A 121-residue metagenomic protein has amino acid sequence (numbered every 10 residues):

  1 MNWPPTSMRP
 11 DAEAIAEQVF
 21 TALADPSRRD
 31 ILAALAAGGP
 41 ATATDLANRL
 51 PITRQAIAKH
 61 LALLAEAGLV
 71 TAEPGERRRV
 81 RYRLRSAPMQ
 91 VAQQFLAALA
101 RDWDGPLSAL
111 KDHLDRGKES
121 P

Functional and structural regions predicted by a protein language model:
M1-I15, A37, Q90-P121: Amphipathic alpha-helical dimerization/coiled-coil segments that flank or bridge DNA-binding/regulatory modules
R9, A14-T53, E76-Q90, Q94: N-terminal helix-turn-helix DNA-binding core of bacterial DNA-binding proteins
T21, A33, A65, T71 (+1 more regions): A cross-family signal for key residues in well-ordered alpha-helices that form functional helical elements
L32, I52, V70, L114-D115: Charge-dense, helix-prone N-terminal extensions
L61-A62: Short, hydrophobic-biased segments on the C-terminal half of alpha helices that form "recognition helices"
A65-E76, R83: Beta-hairpin "wing" of winged helix-turn-helix
